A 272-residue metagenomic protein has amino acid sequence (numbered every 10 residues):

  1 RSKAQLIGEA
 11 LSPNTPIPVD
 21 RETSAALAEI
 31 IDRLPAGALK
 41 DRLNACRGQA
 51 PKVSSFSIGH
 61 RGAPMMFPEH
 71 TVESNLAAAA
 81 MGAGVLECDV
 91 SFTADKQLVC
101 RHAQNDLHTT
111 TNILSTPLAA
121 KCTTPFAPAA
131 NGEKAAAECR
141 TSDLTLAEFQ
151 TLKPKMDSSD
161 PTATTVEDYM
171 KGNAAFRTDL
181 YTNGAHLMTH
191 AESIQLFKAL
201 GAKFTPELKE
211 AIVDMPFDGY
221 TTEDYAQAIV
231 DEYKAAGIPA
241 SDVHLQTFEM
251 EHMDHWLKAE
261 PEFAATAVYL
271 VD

Functional and structural regions predicted by a protein language model:
S2-D272: Phosphate-group recognition and catalysis centered on beta-loop-alpha active-site segments
